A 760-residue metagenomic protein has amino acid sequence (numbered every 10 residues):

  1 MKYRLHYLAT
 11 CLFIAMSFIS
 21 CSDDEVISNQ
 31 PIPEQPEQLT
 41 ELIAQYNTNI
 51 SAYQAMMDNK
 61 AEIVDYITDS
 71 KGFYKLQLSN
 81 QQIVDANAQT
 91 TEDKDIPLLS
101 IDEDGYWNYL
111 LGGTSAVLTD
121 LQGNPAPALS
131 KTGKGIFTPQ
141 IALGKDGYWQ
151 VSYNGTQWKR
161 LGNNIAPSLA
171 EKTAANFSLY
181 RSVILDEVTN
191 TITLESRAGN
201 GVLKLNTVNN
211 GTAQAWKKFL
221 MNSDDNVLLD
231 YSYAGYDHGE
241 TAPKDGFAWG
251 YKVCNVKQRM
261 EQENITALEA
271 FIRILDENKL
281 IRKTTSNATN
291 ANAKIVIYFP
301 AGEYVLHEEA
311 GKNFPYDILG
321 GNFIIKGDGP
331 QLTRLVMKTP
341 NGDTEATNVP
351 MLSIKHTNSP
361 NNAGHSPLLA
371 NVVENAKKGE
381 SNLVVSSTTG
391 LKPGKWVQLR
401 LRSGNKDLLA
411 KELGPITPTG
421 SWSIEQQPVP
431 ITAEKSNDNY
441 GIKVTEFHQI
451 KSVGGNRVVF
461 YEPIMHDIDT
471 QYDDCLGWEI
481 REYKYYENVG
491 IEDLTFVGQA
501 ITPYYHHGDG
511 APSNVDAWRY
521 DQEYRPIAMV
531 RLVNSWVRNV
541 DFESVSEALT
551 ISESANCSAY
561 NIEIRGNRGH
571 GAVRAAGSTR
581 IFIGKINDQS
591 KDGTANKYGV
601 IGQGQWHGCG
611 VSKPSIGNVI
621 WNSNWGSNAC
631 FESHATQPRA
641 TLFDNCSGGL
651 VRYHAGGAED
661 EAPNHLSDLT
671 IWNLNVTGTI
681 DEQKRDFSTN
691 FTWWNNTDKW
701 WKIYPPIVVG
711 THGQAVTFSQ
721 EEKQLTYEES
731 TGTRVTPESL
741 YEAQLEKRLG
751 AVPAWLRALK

Functional and structural regions predicted by a protein language model:
M1-L8: Bacterial N-terminal signal peptides that target proteins for export
S17-S20: C-terminal motif of bacterial Sec signal peptides marking the signal peptidase cleavage site
D24-A116, G123-D146, Q150-Y153, W158 (+3 more regions): Acidic/polar, low-complexity intrinsically disordered N-terminal segments immediately downstream of a Sec signal
V208-V515, E523, I703-K760: Extracellular "leader-to-stem" segments immediately downstream of a signal peptide or signal-anchor in secreted/lumenal
V296, P315, V349-M351, N382 (+10 more regions): Structural detector of coil-to-beta-strand junctions
N322, Q331, E487-G498, V533-S544 (+4 more regions): Right-handed parallel beta-helix
Y483, L494-V497, Y505-D521, R525-S546 (+3 more regions): Phosphate-binding glycine-rich loops and their immediate beta-loop-alpha structural context
N622-S623, T641-K760: Catalytic domains of carbohydrate-active enzymes that cleave complex glycans
